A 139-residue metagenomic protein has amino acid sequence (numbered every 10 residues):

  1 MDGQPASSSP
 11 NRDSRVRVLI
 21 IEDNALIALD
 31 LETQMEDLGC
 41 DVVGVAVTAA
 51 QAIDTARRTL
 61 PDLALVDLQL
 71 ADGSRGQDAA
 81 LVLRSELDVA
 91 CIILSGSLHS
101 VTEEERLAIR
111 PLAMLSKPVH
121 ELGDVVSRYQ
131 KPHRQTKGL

Functional and structural regions predicted by a protein language model:
M1-L19, H120-L139: Non-catalytic signal-transmission and effector/linker regions of two-component phosphorelay proteins
E22: Conserved acidic carboxylate
L29-D37: Charged docking surfaces used in two-component/phosphorelay signaling
V45-L63: Acidic, metal-coordinating helix/loop segments flanking the phosphotransfer/catalytic sites of two-component signaling
D67-Q69: Active-site residues of response regulator receiver
Q77-V89: Short amphipathic alpha-helix used as the core "switch/output" element in two-component signaling
L94-S95, K117: Hydrophobic/aromatic residues positioned on beta-strands within the core alpha/beta folds
E105-L115: As written
